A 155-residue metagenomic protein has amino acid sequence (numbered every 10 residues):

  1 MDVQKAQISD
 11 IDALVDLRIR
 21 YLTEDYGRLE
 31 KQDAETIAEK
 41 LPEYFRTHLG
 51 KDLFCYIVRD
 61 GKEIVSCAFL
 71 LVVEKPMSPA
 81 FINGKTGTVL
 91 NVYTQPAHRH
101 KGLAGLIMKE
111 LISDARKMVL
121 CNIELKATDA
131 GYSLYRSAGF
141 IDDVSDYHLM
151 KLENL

Functional and structural regions predicted by a protein language model:
D2-D16: A short beta-loop-alpha structural element at the N-terminal edge of CoA-dependent acyl/N-acetyltransferase catalytic
L22-Y44: Conserved GNAT-fold acetyl-CoA-binding loop/helix
E43-I57: A short helix-loop-beta-strand connector motif used in the catalytic cores of GNAT acetyltransferases and, in some
I57, E63-V72, T88, Y93: Conserved beta-strand in the GNAT
V72-S78, I82, E124-K126, Y132 (+2 more regions): Conserved catalytic-core motifs of GNAT/GCN5-like acyltransferases
A80-P96, H148: Conserved acetyl-CoA binding element of GNAT-fold acetyltransferases
H98-E110: Conserved acetyl-CoA pyrophosphate-binding loop and the N-cap/start of the following alpha-helix in GNAT-like
M108, A115-A127: Conserved GNAT acetyl-CoA-binding A-motif
